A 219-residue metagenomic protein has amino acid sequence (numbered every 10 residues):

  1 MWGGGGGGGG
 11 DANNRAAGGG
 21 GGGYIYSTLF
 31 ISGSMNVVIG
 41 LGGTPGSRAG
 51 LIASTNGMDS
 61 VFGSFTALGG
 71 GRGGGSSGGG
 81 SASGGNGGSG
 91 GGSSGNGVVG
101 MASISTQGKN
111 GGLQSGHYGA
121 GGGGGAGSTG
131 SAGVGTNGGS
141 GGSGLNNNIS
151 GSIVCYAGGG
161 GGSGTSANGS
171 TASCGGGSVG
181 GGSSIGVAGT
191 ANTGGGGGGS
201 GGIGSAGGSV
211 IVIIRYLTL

Functional and structural regions predicted by a protein language model:
M1-L219: Low-complexity, glycine/proline-biased repetitive segments and flexible coils/loops
